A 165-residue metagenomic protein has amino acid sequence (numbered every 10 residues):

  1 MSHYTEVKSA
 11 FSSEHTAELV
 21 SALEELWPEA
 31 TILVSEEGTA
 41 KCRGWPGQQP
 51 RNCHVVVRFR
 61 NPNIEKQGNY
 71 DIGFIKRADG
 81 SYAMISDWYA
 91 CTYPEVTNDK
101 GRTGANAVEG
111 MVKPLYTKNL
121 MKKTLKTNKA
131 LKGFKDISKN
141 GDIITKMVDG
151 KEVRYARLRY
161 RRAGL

Functional and structural regions predicted by a protein language model:
M1-L165: Interaction-mediating elements
